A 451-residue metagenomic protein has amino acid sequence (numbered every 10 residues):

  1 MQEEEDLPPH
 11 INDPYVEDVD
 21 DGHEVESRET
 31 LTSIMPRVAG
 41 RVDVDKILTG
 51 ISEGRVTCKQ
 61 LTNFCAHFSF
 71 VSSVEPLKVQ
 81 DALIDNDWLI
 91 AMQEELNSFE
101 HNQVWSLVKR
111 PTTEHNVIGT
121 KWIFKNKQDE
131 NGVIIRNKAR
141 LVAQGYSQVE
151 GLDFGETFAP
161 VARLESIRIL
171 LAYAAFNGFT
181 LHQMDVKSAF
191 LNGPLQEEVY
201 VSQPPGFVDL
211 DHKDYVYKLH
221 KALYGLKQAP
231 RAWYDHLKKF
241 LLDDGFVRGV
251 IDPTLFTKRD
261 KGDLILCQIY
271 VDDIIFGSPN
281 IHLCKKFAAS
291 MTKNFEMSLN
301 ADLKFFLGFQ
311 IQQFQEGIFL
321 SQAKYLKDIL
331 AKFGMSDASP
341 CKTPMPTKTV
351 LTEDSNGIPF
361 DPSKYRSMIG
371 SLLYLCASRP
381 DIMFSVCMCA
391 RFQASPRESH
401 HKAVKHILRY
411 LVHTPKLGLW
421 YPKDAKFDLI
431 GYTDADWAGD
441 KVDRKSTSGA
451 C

Functional and structural regions predicted by a protein language model:
M1-N97, A159, D328-T343, T349: Retroelement integrase C-terminal DNA-binding domain
R41, I47-L48, V79, M92-E95 (+23 more regions): Mobile genetic element proteins and their domesticated derivatives, centered on retroelements and DNA transposons
D45-P76, K125-L152, V161, K187-Y217 (+5 more regions): Reverse-transcriptase-like RNA-dependent polymerase core
I90-A162, R168, A189-L191, G249-Y270 (+2 more regions): Conserved beta-strand/loop block within the catalytic cores of divalent metal-dependent phospho-transfer/hydrolysis
Q128, G132-N137, L141, A174-A189 (+6 more regions): Conserved catalytic palm subdomain of right-hand nucleotidyl-transferase polymerases, strongest for RNA-directed enzymes
R136, L141, F154-F158, A162 (+10 more regions): Divalent metal-binding acidic/histidine catalytic loops
D185-S188, K218-L226, R248-S278, M291 (+2 more regions): Catalytic palm active-site di-aspartate
G245, T292-L299: A common structural junction motif
